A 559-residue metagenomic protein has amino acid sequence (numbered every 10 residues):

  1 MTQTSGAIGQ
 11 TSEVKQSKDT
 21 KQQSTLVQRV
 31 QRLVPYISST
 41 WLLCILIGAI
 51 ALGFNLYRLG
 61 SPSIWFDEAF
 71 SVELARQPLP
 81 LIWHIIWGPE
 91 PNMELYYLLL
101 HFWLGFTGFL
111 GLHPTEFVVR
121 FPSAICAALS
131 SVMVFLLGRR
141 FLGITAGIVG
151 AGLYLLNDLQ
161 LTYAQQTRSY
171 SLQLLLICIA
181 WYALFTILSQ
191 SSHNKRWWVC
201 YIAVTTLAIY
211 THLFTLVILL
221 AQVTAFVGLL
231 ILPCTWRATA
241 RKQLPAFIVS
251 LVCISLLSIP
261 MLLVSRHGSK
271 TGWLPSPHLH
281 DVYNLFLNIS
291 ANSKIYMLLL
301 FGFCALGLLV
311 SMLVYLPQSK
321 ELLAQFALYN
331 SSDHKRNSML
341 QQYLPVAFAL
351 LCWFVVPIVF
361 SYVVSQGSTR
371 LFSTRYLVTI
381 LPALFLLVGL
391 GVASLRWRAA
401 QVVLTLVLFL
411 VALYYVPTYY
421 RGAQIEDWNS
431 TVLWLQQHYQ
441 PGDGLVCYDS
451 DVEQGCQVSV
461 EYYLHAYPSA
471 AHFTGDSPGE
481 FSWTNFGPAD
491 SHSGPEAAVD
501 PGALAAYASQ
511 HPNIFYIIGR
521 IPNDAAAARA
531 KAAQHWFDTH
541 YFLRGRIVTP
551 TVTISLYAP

Functional and structural regions predicted by a protein language model:
T2-I37: Short, Lys/Arg-rich, polar N-terminal cytosolic tail immediately upstream of the first transmembrane signal-anchor
L26-P559: Terminal, non-globular segments
